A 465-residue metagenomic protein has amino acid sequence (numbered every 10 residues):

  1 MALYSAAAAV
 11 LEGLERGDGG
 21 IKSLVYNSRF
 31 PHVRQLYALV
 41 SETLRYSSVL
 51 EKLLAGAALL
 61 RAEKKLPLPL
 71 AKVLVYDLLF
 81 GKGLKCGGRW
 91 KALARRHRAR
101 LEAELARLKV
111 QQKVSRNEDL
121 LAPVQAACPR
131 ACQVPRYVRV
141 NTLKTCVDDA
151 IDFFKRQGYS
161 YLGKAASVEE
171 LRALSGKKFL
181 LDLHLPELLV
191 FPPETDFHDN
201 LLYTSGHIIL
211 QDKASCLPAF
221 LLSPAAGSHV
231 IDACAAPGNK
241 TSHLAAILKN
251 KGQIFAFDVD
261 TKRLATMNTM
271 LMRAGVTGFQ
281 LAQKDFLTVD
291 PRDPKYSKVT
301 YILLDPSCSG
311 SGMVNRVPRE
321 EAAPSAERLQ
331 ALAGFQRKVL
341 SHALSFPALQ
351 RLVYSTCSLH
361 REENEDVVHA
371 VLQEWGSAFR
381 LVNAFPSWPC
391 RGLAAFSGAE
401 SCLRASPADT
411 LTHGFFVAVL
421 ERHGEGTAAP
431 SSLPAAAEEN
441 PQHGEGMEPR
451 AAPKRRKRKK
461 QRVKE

Functional and structural regions predicted by a protein language model:
M1-E465: S-adenosylmethionine
